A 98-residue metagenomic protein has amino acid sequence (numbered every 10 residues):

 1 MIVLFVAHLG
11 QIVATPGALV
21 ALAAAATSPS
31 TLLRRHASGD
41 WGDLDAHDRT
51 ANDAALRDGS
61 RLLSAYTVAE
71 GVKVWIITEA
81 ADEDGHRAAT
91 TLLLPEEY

Functional and structural regions predicted by a protein language model:
M1-L63: Compact soluble domain cores
L62-Y98: Short, compact, well-ordered microdomains
